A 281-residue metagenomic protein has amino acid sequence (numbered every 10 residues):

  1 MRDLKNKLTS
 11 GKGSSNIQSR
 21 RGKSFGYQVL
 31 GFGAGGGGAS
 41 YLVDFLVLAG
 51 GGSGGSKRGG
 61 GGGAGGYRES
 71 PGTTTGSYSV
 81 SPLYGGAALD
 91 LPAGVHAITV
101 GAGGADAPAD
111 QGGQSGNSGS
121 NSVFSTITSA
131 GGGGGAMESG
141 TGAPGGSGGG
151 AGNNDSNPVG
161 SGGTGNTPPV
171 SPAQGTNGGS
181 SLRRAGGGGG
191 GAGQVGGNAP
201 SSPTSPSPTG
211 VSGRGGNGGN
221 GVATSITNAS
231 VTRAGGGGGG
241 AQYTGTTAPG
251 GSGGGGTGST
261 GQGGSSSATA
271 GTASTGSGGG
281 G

Functional and structural regions predicted by a protein language model:
R2-G281: Low-complexity, glycine/proline-biased repetitive segments and flexible coils/loops
